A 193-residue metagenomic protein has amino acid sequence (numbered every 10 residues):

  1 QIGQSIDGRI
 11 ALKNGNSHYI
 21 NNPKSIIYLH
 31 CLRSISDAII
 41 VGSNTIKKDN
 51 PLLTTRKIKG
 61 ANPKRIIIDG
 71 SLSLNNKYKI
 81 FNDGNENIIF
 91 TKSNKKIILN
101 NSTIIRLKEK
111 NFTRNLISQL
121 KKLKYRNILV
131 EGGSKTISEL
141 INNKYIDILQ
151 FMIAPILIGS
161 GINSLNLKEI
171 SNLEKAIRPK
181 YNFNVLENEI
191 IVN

Functional and structural regions predicted by a protein language model:
Q1-N193: Enzymes that bind and transform nitrogen-containing heteroaromatic metabolites
